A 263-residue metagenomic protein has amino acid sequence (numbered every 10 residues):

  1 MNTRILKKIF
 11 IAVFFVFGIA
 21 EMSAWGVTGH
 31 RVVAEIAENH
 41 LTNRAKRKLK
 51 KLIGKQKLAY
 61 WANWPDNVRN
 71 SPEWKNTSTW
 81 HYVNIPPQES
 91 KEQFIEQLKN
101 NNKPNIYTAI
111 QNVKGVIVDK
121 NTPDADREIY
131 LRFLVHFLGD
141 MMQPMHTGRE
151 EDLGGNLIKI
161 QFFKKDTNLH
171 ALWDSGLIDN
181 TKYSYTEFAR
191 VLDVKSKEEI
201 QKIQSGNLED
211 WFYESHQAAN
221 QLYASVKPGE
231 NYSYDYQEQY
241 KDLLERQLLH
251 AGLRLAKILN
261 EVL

Functional and structural regions predicted by a protein language model:
M1-T28: Bacterial Sec-dependent N-terminal signal peptides
S23-V135, P144, R149-E261: N-terminal, motif-rich segments that launch catalysis or mediate targeting to/interaction with membranes, typified by
